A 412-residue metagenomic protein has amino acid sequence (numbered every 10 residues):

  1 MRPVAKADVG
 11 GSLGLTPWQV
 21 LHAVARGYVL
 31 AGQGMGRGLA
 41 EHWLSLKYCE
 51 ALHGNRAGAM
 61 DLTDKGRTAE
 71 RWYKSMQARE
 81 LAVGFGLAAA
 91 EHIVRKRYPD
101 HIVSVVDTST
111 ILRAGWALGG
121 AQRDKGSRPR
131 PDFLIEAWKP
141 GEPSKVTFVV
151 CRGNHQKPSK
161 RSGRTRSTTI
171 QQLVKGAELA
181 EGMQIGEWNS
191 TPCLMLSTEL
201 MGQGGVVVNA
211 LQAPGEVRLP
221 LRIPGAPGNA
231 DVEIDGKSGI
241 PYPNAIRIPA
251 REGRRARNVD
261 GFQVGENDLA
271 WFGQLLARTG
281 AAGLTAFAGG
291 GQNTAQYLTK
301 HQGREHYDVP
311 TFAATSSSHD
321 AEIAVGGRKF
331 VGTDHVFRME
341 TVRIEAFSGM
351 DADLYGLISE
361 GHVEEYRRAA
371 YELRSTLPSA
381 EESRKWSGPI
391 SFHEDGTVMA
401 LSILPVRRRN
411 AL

Functional and structural regions predicted by a protein language model:
M1-A57, A282, A286-L412: Nuclease-adjacent, charged terminal/linker segments that flank catalytic cores
A51-T63, G84, H92: Long, hydrophobic/aromatic-enriched structural stretches that serve as scaffold segments
D61-E70, S144-R152: Glycine-rich, often proline-containing surface loops adjacent to acidic residues and nearby aromatics that form
T68-G119, A180-P192, L284-T285: Acidic-basic catalytic patches of nuclease active cores, encompassing PD-(D/E)XK and other metal-cofactor nuclease
R95-Y98, K157-E360: Acidic, metal/cofactor-coordinating or nucleic-acid-engaging core segments within structured domains
V105-L112, T147-C151, C193-M201: Extended hydrophobic secondary-structure segments that form protein cores and membrane-embedded regions
T108-G141: Active-site metal-binding core of divalent-cation-utilizing nuclease and nuclease-like domains
D132-A137, G141-P158: Conserved catalytic cores of phosphodiester-cleaving nucleases, focusing on short active-site segments
